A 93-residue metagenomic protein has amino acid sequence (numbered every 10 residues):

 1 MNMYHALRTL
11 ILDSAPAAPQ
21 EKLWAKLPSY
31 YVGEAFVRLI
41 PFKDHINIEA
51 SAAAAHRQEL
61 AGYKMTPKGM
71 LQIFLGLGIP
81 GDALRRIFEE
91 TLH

Functional and structural regions predicted by a protein language model:
M1-H93: Charge-dense, helix-prone N-terminal extensions
